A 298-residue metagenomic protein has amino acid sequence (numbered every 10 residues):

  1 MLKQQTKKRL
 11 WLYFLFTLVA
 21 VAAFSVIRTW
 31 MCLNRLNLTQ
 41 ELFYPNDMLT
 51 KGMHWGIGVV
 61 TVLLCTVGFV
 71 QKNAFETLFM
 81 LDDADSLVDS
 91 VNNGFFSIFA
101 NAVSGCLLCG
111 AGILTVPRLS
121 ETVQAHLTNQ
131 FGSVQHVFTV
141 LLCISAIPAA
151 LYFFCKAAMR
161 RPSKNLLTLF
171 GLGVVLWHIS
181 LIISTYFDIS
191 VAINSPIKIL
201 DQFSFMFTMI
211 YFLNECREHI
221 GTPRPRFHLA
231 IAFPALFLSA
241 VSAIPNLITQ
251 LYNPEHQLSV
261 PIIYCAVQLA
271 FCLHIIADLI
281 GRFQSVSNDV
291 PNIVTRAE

Functional and structural regions predicted by a protein language model:
M1-H136: N-terminal topogenic module of multi-pass integral membrane proteins
F16-F24, F96-T115, F138-F153, T168-S184 (+2 more regions): Alpha-helical transmembrane segments of multi-pass integral membrane proteins
V19-L33, W55-F69, K198-E298: C-terminal transmembrane-bundle signature of multipass membrane proteins, characterized by strong activation on
W30-M53, L114-L142, M159-L166, I183-Q202 (+2 more regions): Membrane-helix interface and helix-disruption motif detector
M80-N93, C155-L167, R217-F227: Membrane-interface helix-boundary motifs at transmembrane edges
N101-S104, L108, G132-A146, L258-D278: Alpha-helical membrane-associated segments of multi-pass integral membrane proteins
C143-M159, D278-Q284: Alpha-helical transmembrane segments and their immediate juxtamembrane interface regions
